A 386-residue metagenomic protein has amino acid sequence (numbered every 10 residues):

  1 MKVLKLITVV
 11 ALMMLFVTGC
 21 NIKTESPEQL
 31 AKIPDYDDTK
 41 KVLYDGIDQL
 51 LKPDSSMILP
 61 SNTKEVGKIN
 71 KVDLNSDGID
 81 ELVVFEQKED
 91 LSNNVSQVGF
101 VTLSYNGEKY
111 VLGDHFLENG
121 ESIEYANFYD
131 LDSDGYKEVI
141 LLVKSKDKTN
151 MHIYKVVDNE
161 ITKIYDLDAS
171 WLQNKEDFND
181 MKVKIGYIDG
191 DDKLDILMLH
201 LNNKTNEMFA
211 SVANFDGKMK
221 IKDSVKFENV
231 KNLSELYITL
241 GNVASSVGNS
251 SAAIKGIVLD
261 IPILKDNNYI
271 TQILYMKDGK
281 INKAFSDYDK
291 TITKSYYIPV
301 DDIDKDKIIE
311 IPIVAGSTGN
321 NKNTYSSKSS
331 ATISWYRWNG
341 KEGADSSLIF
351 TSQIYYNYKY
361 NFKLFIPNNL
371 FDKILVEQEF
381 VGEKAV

Functional and structural regions predicted by a protein language model:
M1-E25: Sec-dependent N-terminal signal peptides of Gram-positive bacterial secreted proteins and lipoproteins
G19-G382: Beta-propeller-forming repeat regions
